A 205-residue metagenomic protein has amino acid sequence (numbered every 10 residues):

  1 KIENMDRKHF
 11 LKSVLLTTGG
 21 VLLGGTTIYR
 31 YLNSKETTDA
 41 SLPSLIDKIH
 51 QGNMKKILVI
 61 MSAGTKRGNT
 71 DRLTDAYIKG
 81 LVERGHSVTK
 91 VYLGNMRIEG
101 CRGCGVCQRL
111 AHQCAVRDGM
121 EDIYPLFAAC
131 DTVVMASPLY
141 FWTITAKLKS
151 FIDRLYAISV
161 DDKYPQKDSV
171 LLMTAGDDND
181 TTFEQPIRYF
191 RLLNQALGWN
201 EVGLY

Functional and structural regions predicted by a protein language model:
K1-N4, H50-G52: Short, Lys/Arg-enriched N-terminal segments with co-localized hydrophobic residues within the first ~10-30 amino acids
I2-T18: N-terminal secretory signal peptides and thylakoid transit peptides that target proteins across membranes
L15, G19-I28: Alpha-helical hydrophobic membrane-insertion segments
T18, K35-A136, F141-I158, E201: N-terminal beta1-alpha1-beta2 submodule of the flavodoxin-like/Rossmannoid cofactor-binding fold
Y164-V202: Short, glycine-/small-residue-rich phosphate/pyrophosphate-handling segment
